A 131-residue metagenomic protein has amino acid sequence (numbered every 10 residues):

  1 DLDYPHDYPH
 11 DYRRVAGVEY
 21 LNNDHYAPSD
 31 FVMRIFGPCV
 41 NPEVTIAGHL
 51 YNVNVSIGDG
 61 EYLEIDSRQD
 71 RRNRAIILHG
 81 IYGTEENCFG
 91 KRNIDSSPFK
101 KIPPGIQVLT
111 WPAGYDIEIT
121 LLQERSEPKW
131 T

Functional and structural regions predicted by a protein language model:
D1-T131: Intrinsically disordered, low-complexity segments enriched in serine, threonine, and glycine
